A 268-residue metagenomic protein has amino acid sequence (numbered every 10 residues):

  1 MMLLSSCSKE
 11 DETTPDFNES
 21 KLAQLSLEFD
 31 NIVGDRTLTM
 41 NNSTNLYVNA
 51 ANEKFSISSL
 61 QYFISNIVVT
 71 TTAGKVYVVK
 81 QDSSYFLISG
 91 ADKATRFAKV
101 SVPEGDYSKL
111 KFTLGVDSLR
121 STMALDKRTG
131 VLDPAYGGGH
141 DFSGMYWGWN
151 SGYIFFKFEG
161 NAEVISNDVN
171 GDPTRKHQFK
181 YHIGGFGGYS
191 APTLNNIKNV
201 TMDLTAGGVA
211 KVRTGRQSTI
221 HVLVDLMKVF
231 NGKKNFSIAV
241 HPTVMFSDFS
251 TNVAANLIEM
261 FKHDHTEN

Functional and structural regions predicted by a protein language model:
L3-S6: C-terminal motif of bacterial Sec signal peptides marking the signal peptidase cleavage site
K9-N268: A short, solvent-exposed, low-complexity linear motif enriched for acidic/polar residues with Pro/Gly/Ser/Thr
